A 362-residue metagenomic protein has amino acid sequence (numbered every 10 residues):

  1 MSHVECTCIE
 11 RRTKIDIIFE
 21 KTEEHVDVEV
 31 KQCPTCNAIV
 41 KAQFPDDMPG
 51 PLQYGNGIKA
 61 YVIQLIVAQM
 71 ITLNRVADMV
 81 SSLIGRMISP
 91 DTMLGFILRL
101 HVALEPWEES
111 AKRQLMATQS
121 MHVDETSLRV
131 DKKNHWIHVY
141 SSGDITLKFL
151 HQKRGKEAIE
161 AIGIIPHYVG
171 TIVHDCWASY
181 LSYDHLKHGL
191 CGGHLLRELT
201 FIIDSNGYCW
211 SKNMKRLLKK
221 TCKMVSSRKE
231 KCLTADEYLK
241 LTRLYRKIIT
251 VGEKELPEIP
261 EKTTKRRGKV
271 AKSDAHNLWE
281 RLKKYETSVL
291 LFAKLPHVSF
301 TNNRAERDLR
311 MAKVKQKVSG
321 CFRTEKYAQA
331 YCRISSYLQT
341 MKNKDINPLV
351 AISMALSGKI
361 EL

Functional and structural regions predicted by a protein language model:
M1-C6, T22, P34-A38: Short Cys/His-rich metal-coordination motifs, predominantly Zn2+-binding knuckles/fingers
S2-E10, A42-D46: Short Cys/His-rich "knuckle" micro-motifs
C6-K21: Short Cys/His-rich Zn2+-coordinating modules
H25-Q32, N37-L362: Catalytic center-proximal scaffold of phosphoryl-transfer enzymes
